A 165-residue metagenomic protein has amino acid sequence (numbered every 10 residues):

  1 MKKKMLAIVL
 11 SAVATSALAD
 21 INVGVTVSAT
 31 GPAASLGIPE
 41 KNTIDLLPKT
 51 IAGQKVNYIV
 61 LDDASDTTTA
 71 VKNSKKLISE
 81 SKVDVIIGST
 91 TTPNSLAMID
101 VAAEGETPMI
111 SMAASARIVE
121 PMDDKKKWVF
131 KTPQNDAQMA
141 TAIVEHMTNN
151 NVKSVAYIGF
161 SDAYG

Functional and structural regions predicted by a protein language model:
M1-A19: Gram-negative bacterial Sec-dependent N-terminal signal peptides
A17-V25, A52-N57, M147-K153: Immediate post-signal peptide segment of exported/extracytoplasmic ligand-binding proteins
D20-L36, S89-T90, S154-F160: Short beta-strand segments enriched in small/hydrophobic residues
A34-D45, T141, G165: Short, surface-exposed alpha-helical segments at coil->helix boundaries
S35-N42, T50-E120: Beta-alpha junction/loop-to-helix N-cap segments that form part of ligand/metal-binding clefts
L46-T50, K76, E145-N150: A generic secondary-structure signal
V83-G165: Extracytoplasmic ligand/sensor domains, especially the bilobed periplasmic-binding protein
